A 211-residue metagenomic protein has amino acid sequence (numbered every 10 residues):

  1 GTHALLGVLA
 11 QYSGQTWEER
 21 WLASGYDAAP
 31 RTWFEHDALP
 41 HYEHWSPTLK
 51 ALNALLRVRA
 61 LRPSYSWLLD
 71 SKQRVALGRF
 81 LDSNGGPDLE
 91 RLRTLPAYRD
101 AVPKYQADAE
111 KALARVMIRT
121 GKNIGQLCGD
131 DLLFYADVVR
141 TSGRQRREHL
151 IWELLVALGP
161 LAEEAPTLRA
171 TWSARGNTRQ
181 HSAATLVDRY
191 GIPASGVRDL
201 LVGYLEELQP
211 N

Functional and structural regions predicted by a protein language model:
G1-N211: Charge-rich, intrinsically disordered N-terminal extensions that act as flexible nucleic-acid engagement or regulatory
